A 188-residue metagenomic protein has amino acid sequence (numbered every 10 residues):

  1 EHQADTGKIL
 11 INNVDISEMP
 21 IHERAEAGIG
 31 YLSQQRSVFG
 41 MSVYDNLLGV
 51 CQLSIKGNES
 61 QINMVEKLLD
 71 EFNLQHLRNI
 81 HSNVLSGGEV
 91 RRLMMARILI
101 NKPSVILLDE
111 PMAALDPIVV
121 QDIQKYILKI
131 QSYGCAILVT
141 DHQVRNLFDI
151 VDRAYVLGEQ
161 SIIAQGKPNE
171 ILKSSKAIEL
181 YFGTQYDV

Functional and structural regions predicted by a protein language model:
K8-R24: ABC ATPase NBD Q-loop/coupling interface
M19, V43-S60, E71, T184-Q185: ABC-type ATPase nucleotide-binding domains, specifically the catalytic core motifs of the NBD
E59-L77, K125-L128, K176: Conserved ABC ATPase "signature" region
H81-L85, E89: Conserved ABC ATPase signature
K102: Conserved catalytic motifs of ABC-family nucleotide-binding domains
I106-E110: Catalytic Walker B motif of ABC-type/P-loop ATPase nucleotide-binding domains
